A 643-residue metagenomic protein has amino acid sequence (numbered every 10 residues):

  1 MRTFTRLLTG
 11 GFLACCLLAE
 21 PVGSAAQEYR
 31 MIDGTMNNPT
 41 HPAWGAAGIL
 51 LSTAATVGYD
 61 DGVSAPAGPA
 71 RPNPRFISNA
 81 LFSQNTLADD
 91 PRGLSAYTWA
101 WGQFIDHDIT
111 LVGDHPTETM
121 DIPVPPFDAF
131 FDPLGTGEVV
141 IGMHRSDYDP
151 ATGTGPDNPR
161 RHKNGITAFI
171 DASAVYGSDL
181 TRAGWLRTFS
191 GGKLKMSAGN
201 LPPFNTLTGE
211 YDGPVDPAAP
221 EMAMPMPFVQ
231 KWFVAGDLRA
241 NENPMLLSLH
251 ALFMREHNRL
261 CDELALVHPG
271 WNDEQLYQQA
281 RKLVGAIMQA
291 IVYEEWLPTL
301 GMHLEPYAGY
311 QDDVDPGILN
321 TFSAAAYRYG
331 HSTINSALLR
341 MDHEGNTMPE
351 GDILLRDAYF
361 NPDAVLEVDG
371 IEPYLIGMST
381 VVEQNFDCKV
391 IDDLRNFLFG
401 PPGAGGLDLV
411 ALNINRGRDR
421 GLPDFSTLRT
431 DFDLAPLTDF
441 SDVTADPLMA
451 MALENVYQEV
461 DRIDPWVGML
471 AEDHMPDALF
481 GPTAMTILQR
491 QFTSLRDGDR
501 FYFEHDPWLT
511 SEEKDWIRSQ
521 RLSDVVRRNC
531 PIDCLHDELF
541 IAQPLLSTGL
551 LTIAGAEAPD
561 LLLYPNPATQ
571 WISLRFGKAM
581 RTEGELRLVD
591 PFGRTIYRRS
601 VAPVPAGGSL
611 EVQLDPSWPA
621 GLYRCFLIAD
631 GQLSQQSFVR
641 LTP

Functional and structural regions predicted by a protein language model:
M1-G11: Bacterial N-terminal signal peptides that target proteins for export
T9-E20: Bacterial N-terminal signal peptides
S24-R259, E263, K282, A286-A411 (+4 more regions): N-terminal accessory/cap region of cofactor-dependent oxidoreductases and related radical enzymes
L260-L276: Inter-helical turn/loop segments and adjacent helix faces that build the functional surface of alpha-helical bundle
W271-L276, P436-T444: Short, surface-exposed acidic
T438-V456: Short linear, low-complexity motifs centered on an aromatic residue
Q543-E557: Low-complexity, Pro/Thr/Ser/Gly/Ala-rich linker/spacer regions in secreted, extracellular modular proteins
A554-Y564, A568-P643: C-terminal outer-membrane/trafficking sorting elements
